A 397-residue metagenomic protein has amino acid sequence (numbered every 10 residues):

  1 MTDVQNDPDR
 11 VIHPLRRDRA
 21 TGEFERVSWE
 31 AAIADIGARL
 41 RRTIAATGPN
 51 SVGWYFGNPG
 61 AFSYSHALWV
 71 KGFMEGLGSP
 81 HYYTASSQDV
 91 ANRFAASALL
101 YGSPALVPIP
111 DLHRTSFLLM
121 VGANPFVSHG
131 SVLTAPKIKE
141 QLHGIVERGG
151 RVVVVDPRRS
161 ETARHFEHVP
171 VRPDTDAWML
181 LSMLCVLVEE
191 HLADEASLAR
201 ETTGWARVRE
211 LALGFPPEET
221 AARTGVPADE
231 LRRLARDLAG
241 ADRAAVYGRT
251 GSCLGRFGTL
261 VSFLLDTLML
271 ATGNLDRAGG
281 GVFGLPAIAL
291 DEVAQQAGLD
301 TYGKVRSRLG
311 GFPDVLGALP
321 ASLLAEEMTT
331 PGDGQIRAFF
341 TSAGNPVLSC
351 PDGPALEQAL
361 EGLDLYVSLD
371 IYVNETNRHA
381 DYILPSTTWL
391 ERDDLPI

Functional and structural regions predicted by a protein language model:
M1-E190, P227: N-terminal export/assembly segments and adjacent metallocofactor-ligating motifs of anaerobic energy-metabolism
R10-T21, L118-N124, V208-E219, G303-L309 (+1 more regions): Gly-rich Lys/Arg/Thr-decorated short loops/hinges at beta-loop-alpha junctions or inter-strand turns that position
L15-R26, C185, E189-A228: N-terminal leader/propeptide and maturation segments of large enzyme subunits in energy/redox metabolism and hydrolases
D35, R39-T43, G72-G76, I145-R148 (+12 more regions): Generic, well-ordered alpha-helical scaffold segments in large soluble proteins
T47-S51, A193-L198, A245, D276-F283: Flexible, glycine/charged-enriched surface loops at secondary-structure junctions
S51, F117-R164, R172, V305-I397: A cross-kingdom feature strongest in bacterial/archaeal respiratory oxidoreductases
Y55-F62, R223-V226, R249-R256, I288 (+1 more regions): Conserved short loop/turn motifs at secondary-structure junctions
D229, L238-D333: A glycine-rich, hydrophobic/aromatic-adjacent loop/helix-cap motif
